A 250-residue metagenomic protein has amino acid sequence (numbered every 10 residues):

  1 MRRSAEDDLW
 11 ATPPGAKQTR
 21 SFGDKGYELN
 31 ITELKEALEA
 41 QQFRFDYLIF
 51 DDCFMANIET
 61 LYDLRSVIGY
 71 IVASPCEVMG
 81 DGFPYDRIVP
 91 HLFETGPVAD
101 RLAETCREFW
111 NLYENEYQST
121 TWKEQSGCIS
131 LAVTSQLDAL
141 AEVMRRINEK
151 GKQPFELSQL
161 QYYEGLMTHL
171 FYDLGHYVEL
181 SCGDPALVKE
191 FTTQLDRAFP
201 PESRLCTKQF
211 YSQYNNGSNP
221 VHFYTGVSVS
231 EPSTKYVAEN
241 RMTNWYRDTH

Functional and structural regions predicted by a protein language model:
M1: Active-site cores of enzymes that catalyze phosphoryl transfer or operate on phosphate-rich substrates
E6-H250: Terminal, contiguous helix-loop blocks that mediate binding/assembly
